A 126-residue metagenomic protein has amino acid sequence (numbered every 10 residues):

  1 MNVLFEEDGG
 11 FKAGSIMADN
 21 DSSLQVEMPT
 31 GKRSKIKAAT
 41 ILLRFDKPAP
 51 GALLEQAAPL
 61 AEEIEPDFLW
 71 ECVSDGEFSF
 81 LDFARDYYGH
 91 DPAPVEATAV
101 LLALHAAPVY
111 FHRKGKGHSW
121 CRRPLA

Functional and structural regions predicted by a protein language model:
M1-A126: Charge-lined substrate channels and their catalytic hotspots, especially those that engage the 3′ end of RNA
